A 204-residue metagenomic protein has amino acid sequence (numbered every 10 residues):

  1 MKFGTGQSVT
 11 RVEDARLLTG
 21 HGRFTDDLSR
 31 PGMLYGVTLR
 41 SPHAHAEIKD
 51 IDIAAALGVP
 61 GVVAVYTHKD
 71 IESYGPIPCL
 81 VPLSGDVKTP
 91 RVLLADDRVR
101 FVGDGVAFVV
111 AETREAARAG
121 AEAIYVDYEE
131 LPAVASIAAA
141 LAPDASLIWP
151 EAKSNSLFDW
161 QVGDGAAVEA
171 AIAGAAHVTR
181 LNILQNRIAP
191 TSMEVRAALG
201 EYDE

Functional and structural regions predicted by a protein language model:
M1-E204: Structural alpha/beta core scaffold segments of enzyme domains
